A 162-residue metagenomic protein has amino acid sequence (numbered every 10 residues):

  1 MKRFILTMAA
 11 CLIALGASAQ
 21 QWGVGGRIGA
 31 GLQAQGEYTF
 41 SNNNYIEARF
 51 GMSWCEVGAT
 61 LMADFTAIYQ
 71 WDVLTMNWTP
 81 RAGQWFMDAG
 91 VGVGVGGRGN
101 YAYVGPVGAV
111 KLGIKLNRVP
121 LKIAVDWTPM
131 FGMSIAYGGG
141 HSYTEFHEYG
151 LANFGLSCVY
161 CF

Functional and structural regions predicted by a protein language model:
M1-F4, A19: Positively charged n-region of N-terminal signal peptides that target proteins for export
R3-A9, V107: Sec-dependent N-terminal signal peptides
C11-Q21: Sec/Tat signal peptide C-region and signal peptidase I cleavage site
Q20-W22, I28-L32, A59-F65, W85 (+2 more regions): Residues that define the transmembrane beta-barrel architecture of outer-membrane proteins
R27-G29, T39-S41: A short, compositionally biased micro-patch
F40-I123: Gram-negative (and chloroplast) outer-membrane scaffold detector with strong preference for beta-barrel transmembrane
C55-V57, K115-F162: Predominantly the C-terminal beta-signal and adjacent terminal strand-loop region of outer-membrane beta-barrel
